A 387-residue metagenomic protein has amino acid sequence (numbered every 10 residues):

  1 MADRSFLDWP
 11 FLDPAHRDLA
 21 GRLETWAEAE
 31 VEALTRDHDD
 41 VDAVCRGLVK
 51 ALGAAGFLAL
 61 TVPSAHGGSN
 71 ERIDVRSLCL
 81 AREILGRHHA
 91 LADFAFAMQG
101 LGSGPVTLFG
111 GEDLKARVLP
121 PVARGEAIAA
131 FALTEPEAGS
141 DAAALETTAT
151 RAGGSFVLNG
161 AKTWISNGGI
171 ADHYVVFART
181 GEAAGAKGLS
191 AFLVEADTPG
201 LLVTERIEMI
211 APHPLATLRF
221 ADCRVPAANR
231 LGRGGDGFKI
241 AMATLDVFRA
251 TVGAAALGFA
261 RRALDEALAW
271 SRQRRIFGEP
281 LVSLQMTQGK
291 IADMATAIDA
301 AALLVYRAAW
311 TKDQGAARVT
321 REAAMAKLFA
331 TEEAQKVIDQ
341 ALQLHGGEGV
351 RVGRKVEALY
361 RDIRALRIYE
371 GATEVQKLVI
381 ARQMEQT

Functional and structural regions predicted by a protein language model:
M1-R87, F109-E112, P121, G125 (+3 more regions): Alpha-helical interface subdomain recognition
G56, R82-G86, A178, V194-T198 (+1 more regions): Short Ser/Thr-interspersed hydrophobic loop/turn segments at strand-loop and sheet-helix junctions that line or gate
A90-D113, G139-A142: N-terminal glycine-rich flavin-associated loop
A95, V122, E137-S140, W164-N167 (+2 more regions): Short Gly/Pro-enriched turn/cap motifs at secondary-structure boundaries
A144, D197-P226: Flexible, small-/acidic-enriched active-site or ligand-binding loops
T147-T150: A structural signal for short hydrophobic beta-strand segments in well-ordered beta-sheet cores
S155, N159-L202: A short core secondary-structure module
A221-I240: Long, acidic (Asp/Glu-rich), low-complexity accessory segments flanking structured domains
